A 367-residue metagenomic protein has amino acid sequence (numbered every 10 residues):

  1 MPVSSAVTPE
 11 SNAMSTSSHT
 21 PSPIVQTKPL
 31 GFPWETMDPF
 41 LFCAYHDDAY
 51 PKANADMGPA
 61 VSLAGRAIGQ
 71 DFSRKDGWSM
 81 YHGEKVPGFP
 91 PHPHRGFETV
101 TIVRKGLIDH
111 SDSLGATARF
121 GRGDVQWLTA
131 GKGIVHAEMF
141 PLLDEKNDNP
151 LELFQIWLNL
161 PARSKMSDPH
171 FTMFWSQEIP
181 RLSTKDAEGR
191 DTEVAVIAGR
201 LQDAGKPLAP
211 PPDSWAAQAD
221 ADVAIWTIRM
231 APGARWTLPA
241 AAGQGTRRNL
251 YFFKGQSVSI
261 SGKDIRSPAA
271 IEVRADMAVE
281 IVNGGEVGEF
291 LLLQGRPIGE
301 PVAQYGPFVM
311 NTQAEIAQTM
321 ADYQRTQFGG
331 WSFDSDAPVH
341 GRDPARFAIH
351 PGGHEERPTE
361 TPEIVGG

Functional and structural regions predicted by a protein language model:
M1-G367: Jelly-roll (double-stranded beta-helix
